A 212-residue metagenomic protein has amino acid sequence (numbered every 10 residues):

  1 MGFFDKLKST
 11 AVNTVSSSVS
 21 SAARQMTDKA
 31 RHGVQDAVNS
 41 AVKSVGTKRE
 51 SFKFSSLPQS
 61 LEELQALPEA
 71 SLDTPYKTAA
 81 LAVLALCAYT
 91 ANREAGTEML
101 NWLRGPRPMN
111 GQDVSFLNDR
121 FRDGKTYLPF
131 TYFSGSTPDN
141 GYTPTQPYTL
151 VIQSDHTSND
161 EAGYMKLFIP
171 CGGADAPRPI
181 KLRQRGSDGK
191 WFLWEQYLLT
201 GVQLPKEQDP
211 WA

Functional and structural regions predicted by a protein language model:
G2-S51: Glycine- and small hydrophobic-rich membrane-insertion segments that are intrinsically disordered in solution
L7, G163, S187-G189: Beta-strand-connecting loop/turn residues
R31, S51-S55, C171-G173: Predominantly extracellular/lumenal beta-strand repeat domains
K43-S134: Core segments of small alpha/beta cavity-forming domains
S115-G173: Surface-exposed, charged secondary-structure patches
P170-W211: Short beta-strand edge/turn micro-motifs at domain boundaries
